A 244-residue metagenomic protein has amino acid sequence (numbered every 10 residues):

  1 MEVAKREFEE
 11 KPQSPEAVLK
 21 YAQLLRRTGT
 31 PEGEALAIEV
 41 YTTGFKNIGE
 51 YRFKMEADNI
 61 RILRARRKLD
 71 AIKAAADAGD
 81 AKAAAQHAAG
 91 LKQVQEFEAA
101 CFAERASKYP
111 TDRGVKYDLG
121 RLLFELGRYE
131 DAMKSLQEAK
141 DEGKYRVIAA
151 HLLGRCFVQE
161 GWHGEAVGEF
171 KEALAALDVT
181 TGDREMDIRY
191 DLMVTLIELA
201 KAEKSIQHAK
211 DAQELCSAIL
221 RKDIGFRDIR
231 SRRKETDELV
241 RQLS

Functional and structural regions predicted by a protein language model:
M1-S244: Repeat-based scaffolding regions
